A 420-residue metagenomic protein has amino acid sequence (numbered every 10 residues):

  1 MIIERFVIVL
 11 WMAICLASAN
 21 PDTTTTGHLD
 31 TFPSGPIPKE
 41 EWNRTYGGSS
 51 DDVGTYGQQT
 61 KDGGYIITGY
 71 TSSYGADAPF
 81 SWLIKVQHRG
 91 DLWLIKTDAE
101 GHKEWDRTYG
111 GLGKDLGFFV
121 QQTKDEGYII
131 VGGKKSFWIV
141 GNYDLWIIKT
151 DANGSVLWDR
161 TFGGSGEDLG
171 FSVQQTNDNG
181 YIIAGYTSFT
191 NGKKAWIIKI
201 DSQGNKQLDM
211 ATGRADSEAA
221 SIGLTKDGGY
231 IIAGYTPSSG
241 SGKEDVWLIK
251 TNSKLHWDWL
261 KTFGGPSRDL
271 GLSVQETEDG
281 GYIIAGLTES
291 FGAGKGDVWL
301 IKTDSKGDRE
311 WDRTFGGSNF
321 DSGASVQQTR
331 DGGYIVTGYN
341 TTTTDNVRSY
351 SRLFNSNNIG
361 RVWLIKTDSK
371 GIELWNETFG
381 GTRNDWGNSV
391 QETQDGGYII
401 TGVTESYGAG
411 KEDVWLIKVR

Functional and structural regions predicted by a protein language model:
M1-V7: Bacterial N-terminal signal peptides that target proteins for export
I8-C15: Bacterial N-terminal signal peptides
N20-R420: A sequence-level/structural motif corresponding to short, flexible coil/turn segments enriched in small polar residues
